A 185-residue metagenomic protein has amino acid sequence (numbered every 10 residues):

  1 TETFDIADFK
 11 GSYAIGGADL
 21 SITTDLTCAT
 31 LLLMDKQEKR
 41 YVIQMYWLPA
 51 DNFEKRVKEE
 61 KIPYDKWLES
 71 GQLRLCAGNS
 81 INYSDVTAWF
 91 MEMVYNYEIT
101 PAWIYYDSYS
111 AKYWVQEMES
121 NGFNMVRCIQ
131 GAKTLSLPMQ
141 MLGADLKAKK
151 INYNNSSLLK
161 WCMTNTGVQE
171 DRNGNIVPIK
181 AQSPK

Functional and structural regions predicted by a protein language model:
T1-Q130, S136, Q140, Y153-K185: RNase H-like, metal-dependent nuclease domains and their acidic two-metal-ion catalytic environment used
M139-A148: Short, surface-exposed amphipathic charged segments that create phosphate/polyanion-binding patches used for binding
